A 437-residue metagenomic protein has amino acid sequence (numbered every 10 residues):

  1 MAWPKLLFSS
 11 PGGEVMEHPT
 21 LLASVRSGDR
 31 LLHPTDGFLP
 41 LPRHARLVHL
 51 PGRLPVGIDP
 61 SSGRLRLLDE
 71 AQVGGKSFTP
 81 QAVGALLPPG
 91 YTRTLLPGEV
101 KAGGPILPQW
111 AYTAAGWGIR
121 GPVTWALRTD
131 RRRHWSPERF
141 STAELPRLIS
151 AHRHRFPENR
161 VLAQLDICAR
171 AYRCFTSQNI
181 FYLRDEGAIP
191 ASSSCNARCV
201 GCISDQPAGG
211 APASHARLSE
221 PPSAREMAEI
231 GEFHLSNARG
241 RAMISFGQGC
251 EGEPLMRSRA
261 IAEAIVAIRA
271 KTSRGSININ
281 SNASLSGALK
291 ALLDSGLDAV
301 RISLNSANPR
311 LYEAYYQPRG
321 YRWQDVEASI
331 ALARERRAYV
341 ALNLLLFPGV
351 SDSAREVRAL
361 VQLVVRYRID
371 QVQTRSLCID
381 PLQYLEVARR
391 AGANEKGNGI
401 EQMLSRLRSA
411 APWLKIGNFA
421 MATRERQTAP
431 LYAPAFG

Functional and structural regions predicted by a protein language model:
M1-F156, R358-G437: Auxiliary Fe-S-binding modules of radical SAM enzymes
P105, W110-I189, Q206-G210, S214 (+4 more regions): N-terminal [4Fe-4S]-dependent radical SAM core
E186, P190, Q206-E263, R269-A288 (+2 more regions): Core AdoMet radical
C195, C199-C202, F246: Short cysteine clusters
G249-E251, N282-S284, N305-A307, L345-G349 (+2 more regions): Active-site beta-loop-alpha junctions enriched in small/polar residues
S258-R274, W323-A338, G392-G417: Alpha-helix-loop-beta-strand connector modules within alpha/beta enzyme cores
G287-D294, G349-R366, T428: Catalytic cores of alpha/beta
Q317-R319, S329-E356: Conserved strand-turn element in the central/C-terminal portion of the radical SAM core barrel that lines
